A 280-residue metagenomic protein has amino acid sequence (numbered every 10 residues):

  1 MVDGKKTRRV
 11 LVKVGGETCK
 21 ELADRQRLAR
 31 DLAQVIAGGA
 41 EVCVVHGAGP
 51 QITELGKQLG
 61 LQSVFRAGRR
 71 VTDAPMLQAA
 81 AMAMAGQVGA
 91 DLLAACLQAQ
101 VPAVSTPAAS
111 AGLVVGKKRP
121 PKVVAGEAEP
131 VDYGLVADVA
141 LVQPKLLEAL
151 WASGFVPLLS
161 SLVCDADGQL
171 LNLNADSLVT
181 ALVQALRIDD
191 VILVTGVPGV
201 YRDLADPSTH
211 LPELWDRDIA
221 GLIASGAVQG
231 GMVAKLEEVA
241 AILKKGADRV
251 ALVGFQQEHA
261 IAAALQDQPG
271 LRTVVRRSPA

Functional and structural regions predicted by a protein language model:
V2-A280: C-terminal catalytic "cap/lid" subdomain
